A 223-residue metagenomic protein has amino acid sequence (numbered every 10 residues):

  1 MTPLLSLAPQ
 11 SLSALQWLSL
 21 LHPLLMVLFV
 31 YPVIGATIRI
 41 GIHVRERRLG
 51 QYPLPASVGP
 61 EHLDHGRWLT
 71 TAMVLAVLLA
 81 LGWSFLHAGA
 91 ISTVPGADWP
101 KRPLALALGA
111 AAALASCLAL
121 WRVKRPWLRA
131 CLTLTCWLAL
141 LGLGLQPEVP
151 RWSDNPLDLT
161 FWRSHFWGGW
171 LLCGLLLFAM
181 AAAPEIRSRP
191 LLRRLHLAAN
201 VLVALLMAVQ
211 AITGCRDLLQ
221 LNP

Functional and structural regions predicted by a protein language model:
T2-P223: Membrane-embedded alpha-helical bundles that constitute the cytochrome b-like, heme-associated redox core of multi-pass
